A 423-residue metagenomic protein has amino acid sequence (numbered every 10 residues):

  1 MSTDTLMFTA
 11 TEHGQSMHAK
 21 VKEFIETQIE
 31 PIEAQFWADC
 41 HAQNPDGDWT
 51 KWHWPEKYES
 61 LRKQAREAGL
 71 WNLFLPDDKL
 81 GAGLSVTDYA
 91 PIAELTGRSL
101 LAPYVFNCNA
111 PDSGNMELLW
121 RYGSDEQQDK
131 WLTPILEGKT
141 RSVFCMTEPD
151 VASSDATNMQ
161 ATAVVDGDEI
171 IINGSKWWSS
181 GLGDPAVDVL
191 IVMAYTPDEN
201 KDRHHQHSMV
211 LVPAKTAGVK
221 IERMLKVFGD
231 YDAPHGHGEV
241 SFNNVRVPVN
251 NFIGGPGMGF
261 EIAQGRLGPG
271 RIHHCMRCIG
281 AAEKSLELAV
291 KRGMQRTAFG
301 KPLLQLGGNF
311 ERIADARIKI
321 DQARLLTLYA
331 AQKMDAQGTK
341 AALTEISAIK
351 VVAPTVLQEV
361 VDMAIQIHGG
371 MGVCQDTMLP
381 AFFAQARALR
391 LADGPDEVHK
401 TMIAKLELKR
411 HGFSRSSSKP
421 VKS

Functional and structural regions predicted by a protein language model:
M1-L100, N109, Y122-Q127, P134-K139 (+4 more regions): Alpha-helical interface subdomain recognition
G81-L84, I221, N251-P256: Cytochrome P450 core scaffold surrounding the K-helix E-X-X-R motif and the conserved "meander" helix-loop region
F106-E126, D155: N-terminal glycine-rich flavin-associated loop
G138-T147, V192-M193: A short, Trp-centered hydrophobic/proline-enriched beta-strand micro-motif
D150-S154, G181-P185, N200-K201, F228-G236: Short Gly/Pro-enriched turn/cap motifs at secondary-structure boundaries
N158, K215-R246: Flexible, small-/acidic-enriched active-site or ligand-binding loops
Q160-T162: Short, surface-exposed charged micro-motifs
D168-E169, N173-E222: A short core secondary-structure module
